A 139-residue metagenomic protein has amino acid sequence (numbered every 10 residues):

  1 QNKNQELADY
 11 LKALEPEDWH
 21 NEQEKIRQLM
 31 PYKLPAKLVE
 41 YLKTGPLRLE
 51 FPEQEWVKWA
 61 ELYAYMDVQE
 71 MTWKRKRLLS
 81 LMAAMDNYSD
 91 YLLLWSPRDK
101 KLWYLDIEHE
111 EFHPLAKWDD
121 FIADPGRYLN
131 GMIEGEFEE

Functional and structural regions predicted by a protein language model:
Q1-L93, E136-F137: A surface-exposed partner-binding patch
S89-Y91, K101-Y104: Substrate-binding/catalytic groove segments of enzymes that remodel or degrade extracellular structural polymers
S96-D99: Short acidic-glycine loop/turn motifs at beta-strand connectors
W103-E136: Compact, glycine/acidic-enriched structural inserts
